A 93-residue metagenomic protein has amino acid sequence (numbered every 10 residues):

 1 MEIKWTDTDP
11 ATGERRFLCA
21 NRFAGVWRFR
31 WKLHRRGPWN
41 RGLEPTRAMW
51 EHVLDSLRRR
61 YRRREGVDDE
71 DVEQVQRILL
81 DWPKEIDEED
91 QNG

Functional and structural regions predicted by a protein language model:
M1-F23: Short, charged/polar N-terminal "headpieces" of proteins
W5, F29-R30, E51, D55: Alpha-helical context
C19-G37: Short beta-strand segments and strand-loop junctions that repeat across beta-rich extracellular domains
R35-G93: Mixed-charge, Lys/Arg-enriched low-complexity segments
